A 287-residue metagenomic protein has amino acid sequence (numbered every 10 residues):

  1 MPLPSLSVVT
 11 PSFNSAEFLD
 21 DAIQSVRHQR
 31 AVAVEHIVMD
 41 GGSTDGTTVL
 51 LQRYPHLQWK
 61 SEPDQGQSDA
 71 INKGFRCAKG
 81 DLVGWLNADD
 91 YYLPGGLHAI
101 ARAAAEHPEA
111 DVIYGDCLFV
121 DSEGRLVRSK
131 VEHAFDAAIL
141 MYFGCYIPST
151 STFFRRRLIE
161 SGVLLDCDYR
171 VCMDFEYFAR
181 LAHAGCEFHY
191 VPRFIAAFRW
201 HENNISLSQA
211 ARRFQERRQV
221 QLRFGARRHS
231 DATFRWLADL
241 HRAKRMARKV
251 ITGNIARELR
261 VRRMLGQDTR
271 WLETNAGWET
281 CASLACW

Functional and structural regions predicted by a protein language model:
P4-S7, E35, E176: Cell-envelope/extracellular polymer assembly enzymes that use nucleotide-activated donors
V9, S129-V220: Conserved nucleotide-sugar donor-binding catalytic segment
E17-D20, D45-R53, G95: Acidic helix N-cap motif at the loop->helix transition within catalytic regions of sugar-transfer enzymes
Q24-A33: Short, acidic, metal-binding catalytic loop of nucleotide-sugar glycosyltransferases
S25, D40-V49, P63, N87: A conserved acidic beta->alpha catalytic loop
E62-A78: Glycine-rich, basic loop-to-helix element that forms the pyrophosphate-binding segment of sugar-nucleotide handling
V83: Short aromatic/hydrophobic "clamp" motif used to bind/position activated sugar donors
Y91, G95-V127: Conserved donor NDP-sugar-binding/catalytic core segment of glycosyltransferases
